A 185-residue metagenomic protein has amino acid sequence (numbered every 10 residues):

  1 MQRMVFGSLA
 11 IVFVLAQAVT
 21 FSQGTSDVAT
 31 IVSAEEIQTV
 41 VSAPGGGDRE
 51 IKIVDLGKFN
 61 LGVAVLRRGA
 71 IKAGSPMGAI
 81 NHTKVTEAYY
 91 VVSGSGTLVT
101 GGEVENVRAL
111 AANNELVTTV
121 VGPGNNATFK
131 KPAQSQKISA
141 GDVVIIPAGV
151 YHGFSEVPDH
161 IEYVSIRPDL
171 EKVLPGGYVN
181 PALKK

Functional and structural regions predicted by a protein language model:
M1-R3: N-terminal secretory signal peptides that target proteins for export/translocation
G7-T20: Bacterial N-terminal signal peptides
A18-T83, G176-K185: A short, N-terminal "cap"/entry segment at the start of jelly-roll beta-barrel domains of the cupin/DSBH fold
I80, E87-Y90, S135-Q136, V143-V144: His/acidic/aromatic-lined binding-pocket segments of jelly-roll/cupin-type domains and related regulatory beta-sandwich
T83-L98, G102, N113-N125: Short, conserved beta-strand element in jelly-roll/cupin
F129-A133: Short alpha-helix capping/helix-loop boundary micro-motifs
K137-P158: Conserved metal-binding segment of the jelly-roll/cupin
D159-G177: A short hydrophobic beta-strand segment most commonly corresponding to one strand of the jelly-roll/cupin
